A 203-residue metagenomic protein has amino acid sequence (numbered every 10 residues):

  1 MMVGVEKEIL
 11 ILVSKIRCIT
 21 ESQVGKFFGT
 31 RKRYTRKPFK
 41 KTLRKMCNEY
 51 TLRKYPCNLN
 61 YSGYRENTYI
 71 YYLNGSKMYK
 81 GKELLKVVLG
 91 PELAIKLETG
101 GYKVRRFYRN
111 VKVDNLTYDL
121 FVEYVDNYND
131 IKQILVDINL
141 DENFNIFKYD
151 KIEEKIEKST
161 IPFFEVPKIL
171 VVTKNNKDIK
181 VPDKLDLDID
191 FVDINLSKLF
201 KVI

Functional and structural regions predicted by a protein language model:
M1-K77: Nuclease-adjacent, charged terminal/linker segments that flank catalytic cores
M1-L12, F163-V166, V172-I203: Non-catalytic C-terminal interaction segments of nucleic acid-processing enzymes
R44, G90-L97: Short helix-loop-helix/strand-helix junction enriched in hydrophobic and basic residues
T68-E92: Short, amphipathic alpha-helical interaction segments positioned at domain boundaries
G81, K96-E142: Active-site metal-binding core of divalent-cation-utilizing nuclease and nuclease-like domains
R109-Y124, I146-I156, D188-F200: A short, well-structured beta->alpha microelement
Q133-D186: Catalytic cores of nucleic-acid endonucleases
